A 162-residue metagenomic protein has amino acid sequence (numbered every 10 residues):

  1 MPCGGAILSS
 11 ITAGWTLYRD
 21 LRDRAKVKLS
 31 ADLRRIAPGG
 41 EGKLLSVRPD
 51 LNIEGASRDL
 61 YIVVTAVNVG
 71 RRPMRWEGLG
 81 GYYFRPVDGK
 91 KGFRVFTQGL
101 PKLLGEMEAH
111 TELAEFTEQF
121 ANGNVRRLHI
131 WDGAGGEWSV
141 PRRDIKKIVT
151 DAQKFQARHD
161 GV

Functional and structural regions predicted by a protein language model:
M1-V162: Membrane-aqueous junction of the first/signal-anchor transmembrane helix in small integral membrane proteins
